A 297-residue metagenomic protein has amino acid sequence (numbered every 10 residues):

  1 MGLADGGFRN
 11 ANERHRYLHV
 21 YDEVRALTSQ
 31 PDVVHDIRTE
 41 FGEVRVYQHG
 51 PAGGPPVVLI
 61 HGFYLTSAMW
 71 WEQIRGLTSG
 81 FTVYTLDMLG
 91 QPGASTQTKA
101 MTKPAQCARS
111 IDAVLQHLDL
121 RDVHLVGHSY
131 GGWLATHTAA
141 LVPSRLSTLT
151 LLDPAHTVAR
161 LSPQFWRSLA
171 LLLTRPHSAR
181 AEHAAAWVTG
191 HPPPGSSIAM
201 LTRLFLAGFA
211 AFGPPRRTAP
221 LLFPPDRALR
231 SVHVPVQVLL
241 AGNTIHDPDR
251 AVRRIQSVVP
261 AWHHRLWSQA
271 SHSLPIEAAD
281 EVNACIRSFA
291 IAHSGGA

Functional and structural regions predicted by a protein language model:
M1-P55, G80-F81, R121, H263 (+2 more regions): Alpha/beta-hydrolase fold catalytic core
E40, Y84-V126, A284: Active-site loop/oxyanion-hole signature of alpha/beta-hydrolase fold enzymes
E40-G93: Conserved HGGG/HGGXW glycine-rich cap/lid loop of the alpha/beta-hydrolase fold
G127, G131, A135: Gly/Ala-rich beta-loop-alpha elbow adjacent to hydrolase catalytic centers
T136-L141, L146-P176: Flexible "cap/lid" loop of the alpha/beta hydrolase fold
R160-F165, P176-S231: Conserved alpha/beta-hydrolase catalytic His-Asp/Glu region
P214-S257, H263: Conserved serine/cysteine hydrolase catalytic core
A270-A279, N283: Catalytic histidine-centered segment of alpha/beta-hydrolase-like enzymes
